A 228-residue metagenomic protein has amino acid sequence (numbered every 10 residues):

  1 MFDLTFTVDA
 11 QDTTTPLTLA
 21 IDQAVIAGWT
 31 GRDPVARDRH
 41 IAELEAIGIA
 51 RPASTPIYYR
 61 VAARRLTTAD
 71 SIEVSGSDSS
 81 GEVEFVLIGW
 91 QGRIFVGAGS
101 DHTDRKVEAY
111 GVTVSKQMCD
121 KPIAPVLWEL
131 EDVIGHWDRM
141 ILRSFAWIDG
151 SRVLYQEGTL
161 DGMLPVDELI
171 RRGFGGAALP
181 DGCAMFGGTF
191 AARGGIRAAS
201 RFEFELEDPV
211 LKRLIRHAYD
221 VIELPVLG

Functional and structural regions predicted by a protein language model:
M1-P180, A191-G228: Catalytic-core "active-site belt" of small-molecule-metabolizing enzymes, emphasizing His/Asp/Glu-rich regions
D181-M185: Loop/turn positions that initiate beta-strands
G188: Glycine-rich phosphate-binding loop
